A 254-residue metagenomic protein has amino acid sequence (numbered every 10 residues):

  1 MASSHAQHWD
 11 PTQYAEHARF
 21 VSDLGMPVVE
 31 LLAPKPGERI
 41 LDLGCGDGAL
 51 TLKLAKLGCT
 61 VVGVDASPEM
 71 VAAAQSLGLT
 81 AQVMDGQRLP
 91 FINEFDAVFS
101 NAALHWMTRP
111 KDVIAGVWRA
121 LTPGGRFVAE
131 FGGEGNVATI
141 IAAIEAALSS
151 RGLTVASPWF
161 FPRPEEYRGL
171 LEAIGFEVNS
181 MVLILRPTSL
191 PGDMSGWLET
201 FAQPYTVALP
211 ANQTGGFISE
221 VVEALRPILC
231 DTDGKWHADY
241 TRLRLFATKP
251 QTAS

Functional and structural regions predicted by a protein language model:
M1-E38, A49-K53, M70-A73: Conserved class I S-adenosyl-L-methionine
L41-L43, D47-L89: Class I SAM-dependent methyltransferase SAM/SAH-binding core
Q87-V98: A short acidic, Gly/Pro-enriched loop at the edge of an enzyme's catalytic core that lines a small-molecule cofactor
A97-P110: A short SAM/SAH-binding and catalytic strip from SAM-dependent methyltransferases
K111-R126: A short glycine-rich, Lys/Arg-flanked "PGG" loop and its adjoining helix->strand segment in the class I
R126-S150: Conserved class I S-adenosyl-L-methionine
F160-I174: Short alpha-helix
N179-D233: C-terminal helical/coil "lid" or tail adjacent to the Rossmann-like core of SAM-dependent
